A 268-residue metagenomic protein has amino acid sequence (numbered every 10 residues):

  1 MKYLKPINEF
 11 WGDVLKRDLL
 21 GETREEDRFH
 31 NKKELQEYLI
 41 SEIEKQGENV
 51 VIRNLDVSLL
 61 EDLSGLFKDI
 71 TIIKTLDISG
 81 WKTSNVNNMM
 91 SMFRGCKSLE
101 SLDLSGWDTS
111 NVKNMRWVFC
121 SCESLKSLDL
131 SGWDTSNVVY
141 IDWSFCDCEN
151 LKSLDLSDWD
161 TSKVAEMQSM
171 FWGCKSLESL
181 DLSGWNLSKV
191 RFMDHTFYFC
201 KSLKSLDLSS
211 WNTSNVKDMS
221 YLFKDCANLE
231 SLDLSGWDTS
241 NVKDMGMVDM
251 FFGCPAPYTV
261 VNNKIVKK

Functional and structural regions predicted by a protein language model:
K2-K268: Negatively charged
